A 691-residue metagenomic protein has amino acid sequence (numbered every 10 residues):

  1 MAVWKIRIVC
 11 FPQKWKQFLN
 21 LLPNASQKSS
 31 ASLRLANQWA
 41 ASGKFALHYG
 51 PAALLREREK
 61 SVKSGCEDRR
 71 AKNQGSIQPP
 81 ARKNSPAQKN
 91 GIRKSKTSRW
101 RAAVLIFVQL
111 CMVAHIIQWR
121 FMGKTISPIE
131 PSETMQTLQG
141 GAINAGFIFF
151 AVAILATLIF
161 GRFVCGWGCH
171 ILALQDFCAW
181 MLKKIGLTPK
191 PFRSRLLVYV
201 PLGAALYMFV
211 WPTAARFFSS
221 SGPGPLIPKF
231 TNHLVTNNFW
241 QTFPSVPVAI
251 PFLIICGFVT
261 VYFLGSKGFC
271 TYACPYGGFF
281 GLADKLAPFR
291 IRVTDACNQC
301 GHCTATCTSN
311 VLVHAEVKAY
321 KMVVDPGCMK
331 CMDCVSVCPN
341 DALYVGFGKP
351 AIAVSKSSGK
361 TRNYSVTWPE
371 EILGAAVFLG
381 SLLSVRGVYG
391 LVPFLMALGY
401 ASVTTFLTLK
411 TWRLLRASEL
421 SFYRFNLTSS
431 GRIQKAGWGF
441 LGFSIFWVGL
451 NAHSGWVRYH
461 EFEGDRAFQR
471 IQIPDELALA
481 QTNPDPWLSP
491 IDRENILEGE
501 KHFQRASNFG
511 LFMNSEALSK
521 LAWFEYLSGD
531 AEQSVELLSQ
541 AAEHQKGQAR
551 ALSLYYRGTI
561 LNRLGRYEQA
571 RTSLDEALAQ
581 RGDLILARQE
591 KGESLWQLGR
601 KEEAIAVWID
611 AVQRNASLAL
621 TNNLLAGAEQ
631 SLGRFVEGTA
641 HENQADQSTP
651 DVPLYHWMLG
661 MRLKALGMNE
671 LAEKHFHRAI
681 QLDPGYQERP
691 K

Functional and structural regions predicted by a protein language model:
F11, F18, Y49-G50, L54 (+3 more regions): Non-ligating segments of multi-cofactor redox enzymes
A452-E525, D530-E536, Q540-E543, Q569: Membrane-interface segments at or immediately adjacent to transmembrane helices that form the boundary between
V457, N514-E516, Q548-L552, I585-L586 (+3 more regions): Helix-start (N-cap) detector for alpha-helical repeat units in TPR-like alpha-solenoids, especially tetratricopeptide
I496, F503-Q504, L538, L574 (+3 more regions): Hydrophobic/aromatic packing residues within the alpha-helices of TPR/SEL1-like helical repeat arrays
L511-F512, K546-Q548, G582, A616 (+2 more regions): Short coil turns that delineate tetratricopeptide repeat
L527, R563, Q597-L598, S631 (+1 more regions): Register position in tetratricopeptide repeats
